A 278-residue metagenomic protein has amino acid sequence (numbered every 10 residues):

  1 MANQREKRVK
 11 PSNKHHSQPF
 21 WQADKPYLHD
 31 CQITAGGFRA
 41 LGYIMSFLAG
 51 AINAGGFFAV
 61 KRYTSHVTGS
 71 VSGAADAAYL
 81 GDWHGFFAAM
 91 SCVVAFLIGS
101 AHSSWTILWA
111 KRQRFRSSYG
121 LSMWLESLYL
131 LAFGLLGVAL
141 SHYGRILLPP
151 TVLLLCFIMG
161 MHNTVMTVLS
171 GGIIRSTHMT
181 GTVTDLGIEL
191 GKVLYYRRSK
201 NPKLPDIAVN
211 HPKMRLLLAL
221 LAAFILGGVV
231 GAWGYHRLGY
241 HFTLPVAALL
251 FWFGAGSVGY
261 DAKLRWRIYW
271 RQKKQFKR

Functional and structural regions predicted by a protein language model:
N3, P11-R278: Alpha-helical transmembrane segments of multi-pass membrane proteins
